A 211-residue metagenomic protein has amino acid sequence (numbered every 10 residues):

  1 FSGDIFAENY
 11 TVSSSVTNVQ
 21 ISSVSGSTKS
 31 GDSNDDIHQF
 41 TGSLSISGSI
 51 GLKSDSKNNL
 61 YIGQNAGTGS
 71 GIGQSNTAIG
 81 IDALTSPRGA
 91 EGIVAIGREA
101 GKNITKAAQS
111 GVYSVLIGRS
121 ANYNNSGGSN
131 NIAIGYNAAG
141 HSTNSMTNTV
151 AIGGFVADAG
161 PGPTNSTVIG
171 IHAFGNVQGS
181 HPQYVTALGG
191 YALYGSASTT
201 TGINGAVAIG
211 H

Functional and structural regions predicted by a protein language model:
F1-N58, E99, N137: Intrinsic low-complexity, repeat-rich intrinsically disordered segments enriched in small/flexible residues
G42-H211: Glycine- and small/polar-enriched repetitive beta-structure motifs of secreted/surface proteins
